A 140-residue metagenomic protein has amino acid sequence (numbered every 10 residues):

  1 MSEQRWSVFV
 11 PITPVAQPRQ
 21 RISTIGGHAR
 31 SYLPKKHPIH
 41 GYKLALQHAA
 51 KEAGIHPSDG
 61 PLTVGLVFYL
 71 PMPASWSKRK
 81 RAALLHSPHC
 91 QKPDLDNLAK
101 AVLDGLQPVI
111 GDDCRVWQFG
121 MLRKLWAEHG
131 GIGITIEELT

Functional and structural regions predicted by a protein language model:
M1-T140: Acidic, proline/glycine-enriched N-terminal capping motif
